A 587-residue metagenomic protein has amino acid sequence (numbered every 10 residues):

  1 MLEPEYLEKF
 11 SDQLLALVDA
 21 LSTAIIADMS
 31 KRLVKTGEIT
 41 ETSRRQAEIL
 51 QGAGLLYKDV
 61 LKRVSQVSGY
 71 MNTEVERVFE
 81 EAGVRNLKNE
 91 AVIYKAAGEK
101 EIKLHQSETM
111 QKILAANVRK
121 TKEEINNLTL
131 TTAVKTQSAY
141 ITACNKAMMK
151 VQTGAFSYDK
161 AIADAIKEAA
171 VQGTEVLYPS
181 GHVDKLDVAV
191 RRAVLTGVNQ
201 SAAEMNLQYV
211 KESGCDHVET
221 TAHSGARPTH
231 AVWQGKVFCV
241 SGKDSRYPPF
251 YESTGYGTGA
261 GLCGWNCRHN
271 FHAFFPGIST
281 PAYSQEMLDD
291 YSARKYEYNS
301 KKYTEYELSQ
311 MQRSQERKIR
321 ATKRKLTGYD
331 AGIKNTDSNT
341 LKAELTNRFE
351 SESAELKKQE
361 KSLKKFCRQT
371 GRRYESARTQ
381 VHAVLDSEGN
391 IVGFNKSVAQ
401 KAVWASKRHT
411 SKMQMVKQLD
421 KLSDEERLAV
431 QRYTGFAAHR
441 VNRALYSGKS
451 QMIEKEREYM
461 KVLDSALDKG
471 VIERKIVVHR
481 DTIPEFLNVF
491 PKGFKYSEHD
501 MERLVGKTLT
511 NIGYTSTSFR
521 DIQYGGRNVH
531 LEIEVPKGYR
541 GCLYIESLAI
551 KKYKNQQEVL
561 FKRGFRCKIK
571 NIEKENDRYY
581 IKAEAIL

Functional and structural regions predicted by a protein language model:
M1-D164, E286-L428, R432: N-terminal leader/targeting and assembly helices and adjacent pre-domain segments
M1-L21, V75, F79, V190-A193 (+4 more regions): Short, Φ-rich (hydrophobic/aromatic) sequence segments
E41, E48, G52, K150-S157 (+8 more regions): Conserved aromatic-histidine-acidic binding/catalytic patches
N126-S213: Contiguous, non-catalytic segments that form substrate-binding/exosite surfaces or channel walls
K167-A169, H182-K185, L207-E212, V218-T221 (+8 more regions): A general structural signal for short secondary-structure junctions and capping/turn motifs
D184-L288: Acidic, glycine-rich two-metal-ion catalytic cores of nucleic acid-processing enzymes
T254-E305, A549-L587: Compact mixed alphabeta submodule
A402-L587: Mono-ADP-ribosyltransferase
